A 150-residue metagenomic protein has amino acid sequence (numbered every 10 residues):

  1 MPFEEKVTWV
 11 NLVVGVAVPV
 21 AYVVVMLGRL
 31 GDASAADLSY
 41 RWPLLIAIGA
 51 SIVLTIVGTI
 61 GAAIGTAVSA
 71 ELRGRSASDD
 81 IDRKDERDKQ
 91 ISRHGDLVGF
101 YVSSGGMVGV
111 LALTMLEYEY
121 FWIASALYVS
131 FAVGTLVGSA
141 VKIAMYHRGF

Functional and structural regions predicted by a protein language model:
M1-G31, S139-F150: Cytosolic-side membrane-entry/anchor segment at the start of a transmembrane helix
V20, V57, G105-A112, A140: Hydrophobic residues within the alpha-helical transmembrane core of Major Facilitator Superfamily
G31-R41, T114-I123: Helix-coil boundary and interhelical linker segments in multi-pass alpha-helical membrane proteins
R41-G61, V129-F131: Alpha-helical transmembrane segments
I56-S76: Membrane-water interface of transmembrane alpha-helices
A77-G99: Short membrane-interface loop/juxtamembrane segments of multi-pass integral membrane proteins
V98-Y120: Alpha-helical transmembrane segments and their membrane-interface junctions in multi-pass membrane proteins
Y120-F150: Alpha-helical transmembrane segments and their immediate juxtamembrane interface regions
